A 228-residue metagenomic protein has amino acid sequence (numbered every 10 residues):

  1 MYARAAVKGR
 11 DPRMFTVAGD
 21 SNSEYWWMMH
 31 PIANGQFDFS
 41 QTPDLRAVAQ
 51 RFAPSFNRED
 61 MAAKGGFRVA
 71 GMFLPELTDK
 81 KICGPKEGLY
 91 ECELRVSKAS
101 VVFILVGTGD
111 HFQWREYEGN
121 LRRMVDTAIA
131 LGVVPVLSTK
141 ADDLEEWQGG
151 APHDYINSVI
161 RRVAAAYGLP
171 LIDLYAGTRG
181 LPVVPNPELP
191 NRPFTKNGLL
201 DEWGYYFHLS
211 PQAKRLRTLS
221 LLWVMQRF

Functional and structural regions predicted by a protein language model:
M1-D11: Bacterial Sec-exported substrate-binding components of ABC uptake systems
A5, G19-W26, V106, M124-G132 (+3 more regions): Sec/Tat-exported extracytoplasmic proteins
G9-E118: Conserved SGNH/GDSL esterase-like catalytic core that processes O-acyl groups on lipids and polysaccharides
D11-M14, S97-F103, I129-V136, Y167-P170: Loop/turn elements at helix/coil->beta-strand transitions in domains of secreted/extracellular proteins
V17, L89, K98-V101, E116-R123 (+5 more regions): Extracytoplasmic/secreted proteins, especially bacterial periplasmic and envelope-associated proteins
A18-S21, I104-G109, S138-D142, I172-T178: Active-site-proximal beta-strand/loop segments in catalytic clefts of secreted hydrolases
G107-G109, D126-S158: Active-site segments of SGNH/GDSL-like serine hydrolases that catalyze O-acetyl group transfer/hydrolysis on lipids
D143-F228: Catalytic His-Asp segment of secreted/periplasmic serine-dependent ester chemistry enzymes
